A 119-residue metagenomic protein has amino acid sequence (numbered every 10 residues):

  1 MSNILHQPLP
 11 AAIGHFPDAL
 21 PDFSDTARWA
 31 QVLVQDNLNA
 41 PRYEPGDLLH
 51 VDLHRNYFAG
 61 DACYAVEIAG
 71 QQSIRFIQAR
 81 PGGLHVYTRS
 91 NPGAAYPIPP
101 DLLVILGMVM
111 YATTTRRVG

Functional and structural regions predicted by a protein language model:
N3-L9, D25-G119: Acidic/glycine-rich C-terminal interaction modules and beta/coil loop segments that lie outside canonical DNA-binding
G14-F23: Short, positively charged
